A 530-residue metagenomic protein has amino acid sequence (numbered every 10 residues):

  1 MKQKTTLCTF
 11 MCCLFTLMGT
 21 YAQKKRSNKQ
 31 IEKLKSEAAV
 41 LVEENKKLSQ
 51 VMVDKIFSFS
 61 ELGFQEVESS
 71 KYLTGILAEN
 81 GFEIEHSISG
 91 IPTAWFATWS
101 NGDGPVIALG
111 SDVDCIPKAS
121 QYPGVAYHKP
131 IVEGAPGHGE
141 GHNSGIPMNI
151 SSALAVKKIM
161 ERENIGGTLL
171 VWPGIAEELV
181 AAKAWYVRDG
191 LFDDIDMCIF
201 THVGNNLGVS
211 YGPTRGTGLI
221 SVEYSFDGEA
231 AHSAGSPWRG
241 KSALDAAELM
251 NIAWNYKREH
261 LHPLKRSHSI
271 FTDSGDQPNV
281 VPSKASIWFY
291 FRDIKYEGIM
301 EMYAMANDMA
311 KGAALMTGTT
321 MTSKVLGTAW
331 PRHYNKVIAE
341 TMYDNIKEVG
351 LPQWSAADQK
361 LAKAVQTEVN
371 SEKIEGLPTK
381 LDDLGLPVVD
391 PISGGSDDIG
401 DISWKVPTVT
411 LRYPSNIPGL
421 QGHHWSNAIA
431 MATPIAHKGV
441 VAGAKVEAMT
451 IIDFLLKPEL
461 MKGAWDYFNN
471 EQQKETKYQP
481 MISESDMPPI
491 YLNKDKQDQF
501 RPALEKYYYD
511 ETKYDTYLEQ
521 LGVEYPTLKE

Functional and structural regions predicted by a protein language model:
M1-K25: Bacterial Sec-dependent N-terminal signal peptides
K24-H138, P147-T168: Acidic/His- and Gly-rich active-site-bordering loop/insert found across diverse amide/peptide-bond hydrolases
V42-K46, V53, F57-S60, G81 (+6 more regions): Sec/Tat-exported extracytoplasmic proteins
I56, L77, A97, L109 (+10 more regions): Divalent metal-coordination and catalytic microenvironments
D114-H128, R215-S225, N416-H424: Acidic-glycine-rich active-site phosphate/pyrophosphate-binding loop
P123-G139, D227-A231, D383, H424-T433: Glycine/charged-rich beta-loop-alpha catalytic/anionic-binding loops adjacent to active sites
H128-G137, N143-S144, M160-P282, R292 (+1 more regions): Histidine/acidic-residue-rich, glycine-tolerant segments that coordinate divalent metal ions
E248-E530: Metal-dependent amide/peptide-bond hydrolase catalytic core, centered on the "pita-bread" metallohydrolase fold
